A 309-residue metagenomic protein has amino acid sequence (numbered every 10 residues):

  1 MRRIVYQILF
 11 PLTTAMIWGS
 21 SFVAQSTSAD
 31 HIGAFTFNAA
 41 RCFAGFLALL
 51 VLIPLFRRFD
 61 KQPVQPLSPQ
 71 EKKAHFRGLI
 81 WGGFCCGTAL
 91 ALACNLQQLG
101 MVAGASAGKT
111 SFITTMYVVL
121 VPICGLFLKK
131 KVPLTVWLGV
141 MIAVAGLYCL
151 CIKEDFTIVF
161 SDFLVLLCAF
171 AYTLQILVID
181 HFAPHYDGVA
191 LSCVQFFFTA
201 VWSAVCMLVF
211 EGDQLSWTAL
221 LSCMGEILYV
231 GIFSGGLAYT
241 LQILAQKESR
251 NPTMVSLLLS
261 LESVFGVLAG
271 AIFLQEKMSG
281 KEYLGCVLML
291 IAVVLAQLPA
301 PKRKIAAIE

Functional and structural regions predicted by a protein language model:
M1-A40, T88, L92, L96 (+3 more regions): Glycine-/small-residue-enriched transmembrane alpha-helix faces in small-molecule transporters and effluxers
R3-I8, H31-A39, H75-L79, I152-A171 (+2 more regions): Juxtamembrane helix-entry segments on the extracytoplasmic side of multipass membrane proteins
Q7, H31-L92, V118-C124, A171-V178 (+3 more regions): Transmembrane alpha-helices of multi-pass small-molecule transport proteins
M16-L47, A105-K109, L174-T199, D213 (+2 more regions): Juxtamembrane helix-loop-helix junctions in multi-pass membrane proteins
S21, F56-I113, L147-C149, G231-S249: Specific transmembrane alpha-helical segments of multi-pass solute transporters/efflux pumps, especially DMT/EamA
A40, T110-M116, I179-A200, G235-I272: Helix-helix packing/entry segments at the starts of transmembrane helices
C42, V51-I53, R57-R58, C223 (+1 more regions): C-terminal-most transmembrane helix of multi-pass membrane proteins
L49, V132-I152, Y172, S203 (+1 more regions): Hydrophobic transmembrane alpha-helices of multi-pass small-molecule transport proteins
